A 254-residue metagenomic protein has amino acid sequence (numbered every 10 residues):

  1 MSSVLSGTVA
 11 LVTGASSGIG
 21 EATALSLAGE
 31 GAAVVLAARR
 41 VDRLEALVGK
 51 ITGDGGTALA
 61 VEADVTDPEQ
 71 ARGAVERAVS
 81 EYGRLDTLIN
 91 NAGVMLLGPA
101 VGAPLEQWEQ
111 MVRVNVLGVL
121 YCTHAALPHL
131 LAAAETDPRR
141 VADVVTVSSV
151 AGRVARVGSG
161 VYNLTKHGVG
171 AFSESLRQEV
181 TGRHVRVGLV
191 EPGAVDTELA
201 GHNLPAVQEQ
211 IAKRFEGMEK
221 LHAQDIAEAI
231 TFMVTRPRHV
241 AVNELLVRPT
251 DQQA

Functional and structural regions predicted by a protein language model:
V9, S16-S17: Conserved glycine-rich cofactor-binding loop
E30-L47: Conserved glycine-rich Rossmann-like NAD(P)H-binding loop of the short-chain dehydrogenase/reductase
V41, E62-A74, L105: The beta1-alpha1 cofactor-binding region of Rossmann-like NAD(H)/NADP(H)-dependent oxidoreductases
P99-A100, P104-E109: Substrate-binding pocket helix/loop in short-chain dehydrogenase/reductase
T123, T165: Active-site helix of classical SDR
S149: Residue(s) in the substrate-gating loop at a strand-loop-helix junction that position the organic substrate next
L189-V190, T197, E209-A254: C-terminal helical subdomain
